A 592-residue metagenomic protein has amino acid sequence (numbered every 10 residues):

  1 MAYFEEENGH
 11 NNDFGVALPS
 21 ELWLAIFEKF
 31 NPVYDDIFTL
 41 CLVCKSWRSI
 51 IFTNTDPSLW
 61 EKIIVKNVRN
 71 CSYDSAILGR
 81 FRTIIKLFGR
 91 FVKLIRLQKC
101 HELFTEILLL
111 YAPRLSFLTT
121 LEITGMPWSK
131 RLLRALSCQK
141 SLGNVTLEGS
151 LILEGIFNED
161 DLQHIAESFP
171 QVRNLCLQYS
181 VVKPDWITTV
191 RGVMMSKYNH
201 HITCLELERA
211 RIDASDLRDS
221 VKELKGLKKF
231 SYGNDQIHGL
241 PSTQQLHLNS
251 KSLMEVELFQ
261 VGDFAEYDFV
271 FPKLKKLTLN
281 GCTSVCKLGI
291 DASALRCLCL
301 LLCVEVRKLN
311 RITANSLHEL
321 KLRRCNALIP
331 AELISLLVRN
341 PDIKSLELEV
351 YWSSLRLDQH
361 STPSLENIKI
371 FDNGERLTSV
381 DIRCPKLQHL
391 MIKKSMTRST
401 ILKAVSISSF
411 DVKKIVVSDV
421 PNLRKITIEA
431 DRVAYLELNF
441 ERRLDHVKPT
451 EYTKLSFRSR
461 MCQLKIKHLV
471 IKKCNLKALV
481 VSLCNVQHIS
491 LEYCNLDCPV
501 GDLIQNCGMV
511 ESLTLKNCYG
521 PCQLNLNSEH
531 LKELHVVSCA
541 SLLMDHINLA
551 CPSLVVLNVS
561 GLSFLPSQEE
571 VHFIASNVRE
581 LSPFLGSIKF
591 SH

Functional and structural regions predicted by a protein language model:
M1-S250, M254-E257, G262-D268, C286 (+9 more regions): N-terminal adaptor-interaction module of cullin-RING ubiquitin ligase components
T53-L59, L87-L94, P113-T120, S137-T146 (+24 more regions): Leucine-rich repeat
L108-L109, L132-R134, L162-Q163, I187 (+17 more regions): The feature encodes a structural signal of leucine-rich repeats
I212, G262-A265, T283-C286, L295-R296 (+17 more regions): Extracellular beta-strand scaffolds
E349, R458-M461, K465-L543: Eukaryotic tandem repeat interaction scaffolds
L554-H592: Leucine-rich solenoid repeat scaffolds
